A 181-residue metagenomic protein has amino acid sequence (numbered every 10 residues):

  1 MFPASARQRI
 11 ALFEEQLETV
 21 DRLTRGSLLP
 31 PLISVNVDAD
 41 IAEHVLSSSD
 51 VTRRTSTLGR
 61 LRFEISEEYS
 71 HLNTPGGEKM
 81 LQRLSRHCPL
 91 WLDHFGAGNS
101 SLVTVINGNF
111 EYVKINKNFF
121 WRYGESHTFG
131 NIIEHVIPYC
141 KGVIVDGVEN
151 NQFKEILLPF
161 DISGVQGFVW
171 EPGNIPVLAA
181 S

Functional and structural regions predicted by a protein language model:
M1-A4: A short, well-structured catalytic beta-strand-centered motif of the EAL phosphodiesterase domain for c-di-GMP
A6-R7, Y123: Residues at alpha-helix boundaries and short interhelical turns
R9-E78, G147: Catalytic core of bacterial c-di-GMP phosphodiesterases, primarily the EAL and HD-GYP domains, capturing alpha-helical
Q16-T19, L23, S47-R54, G76-L84 (+3 more regions): A general structural detector for well-ordered alpha-helical segments in enzyme core domains, enriched
T57-G59, R86, Y139-C140: Helix C-cap/helix->beta junction micro-motif
E64-H71, P89, D93-S181: EAL-family c-di-GMP phosphodiesterase catalytic domain
